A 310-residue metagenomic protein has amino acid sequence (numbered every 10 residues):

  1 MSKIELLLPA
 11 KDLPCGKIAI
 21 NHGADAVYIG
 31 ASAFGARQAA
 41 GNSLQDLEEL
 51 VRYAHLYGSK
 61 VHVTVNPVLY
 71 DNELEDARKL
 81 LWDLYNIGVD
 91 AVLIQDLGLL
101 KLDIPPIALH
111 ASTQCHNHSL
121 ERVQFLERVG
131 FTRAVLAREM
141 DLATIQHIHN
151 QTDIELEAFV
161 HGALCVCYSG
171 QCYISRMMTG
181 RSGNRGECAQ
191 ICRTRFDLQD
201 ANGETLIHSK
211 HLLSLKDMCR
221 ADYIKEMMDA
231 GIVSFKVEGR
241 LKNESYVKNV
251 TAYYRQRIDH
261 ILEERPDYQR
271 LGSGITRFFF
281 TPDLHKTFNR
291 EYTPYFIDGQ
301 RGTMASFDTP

Functional and structural regions predicted by a protein language model:
M1-K11, C15-H22, A26-I29, A33-A36 (+6 more regions): Surface-exposed amphipathic alpha-helical tracts and adjacent flexible/coil segments at the periphery of soluble enzymes
A40-E48: Aromatic- and glycine-enriched glycan-recognition loops and surfaces that form the carbohydrate-binding subsites
D103-I107: Glycosyltransferases and closely related glycan-assembly transferases that use nucleotide-activated donors
H118-R122: Short, glycine/polar-rich helix-capping loops at beta-to-alpha or helix-loop-helix junctions that flank or form
